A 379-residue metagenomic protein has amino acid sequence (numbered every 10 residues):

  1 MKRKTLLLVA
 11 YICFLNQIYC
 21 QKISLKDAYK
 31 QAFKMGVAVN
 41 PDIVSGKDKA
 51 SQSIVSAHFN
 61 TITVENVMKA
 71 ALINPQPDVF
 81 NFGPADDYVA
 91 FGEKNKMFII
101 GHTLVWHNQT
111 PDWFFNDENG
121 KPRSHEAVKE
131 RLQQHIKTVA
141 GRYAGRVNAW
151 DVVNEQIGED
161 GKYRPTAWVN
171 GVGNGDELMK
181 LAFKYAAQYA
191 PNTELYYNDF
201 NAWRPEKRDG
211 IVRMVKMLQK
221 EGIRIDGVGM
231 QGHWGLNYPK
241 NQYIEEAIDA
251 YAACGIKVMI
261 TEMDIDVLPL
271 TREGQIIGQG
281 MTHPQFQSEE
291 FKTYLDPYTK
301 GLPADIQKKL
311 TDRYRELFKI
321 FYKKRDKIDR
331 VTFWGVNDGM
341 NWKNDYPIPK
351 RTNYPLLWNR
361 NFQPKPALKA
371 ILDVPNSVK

Functional and structural regions predicted by a protein language model:
M1-L25: Bacterial Sec-dependent N-terminal signal peptides
Q21-T61, P75-Q76, S377: N-terminal carbohydrate-binding accessory modules
I23-L25, A57, T61-P75, P84-W203 (+1 more regions): Substrate-binding cleft and catalytic face of glycoside hydrolase catalytic domains, especially the flexible beta-alpha
D27-F33, N40-K49, A167-F291: Noncatalytic carbohydrate-binding groove/subsite architecture in carbohydrate-active enzymes
A38-D42, V64-V67, H102-V105, V152-Q156 (+4 more regions): Active-site-proximal beta-strand/loop segments in catalytic clefts of secreted hydrolases
D42-H58, A85, K129-V139, E206-L218 (+1 more regions): Short, acidic/polar
F59, V147, I225, K327-I328: Core-facing hydrophobic residues within beta-strands of well-ordered domains
W113, R142, D151, E155-D176 (+5 more regions): Aromatic-rich peripheral "rim/lid" segments of glycoside hydrolase catalytic domains that contact and position glycan
